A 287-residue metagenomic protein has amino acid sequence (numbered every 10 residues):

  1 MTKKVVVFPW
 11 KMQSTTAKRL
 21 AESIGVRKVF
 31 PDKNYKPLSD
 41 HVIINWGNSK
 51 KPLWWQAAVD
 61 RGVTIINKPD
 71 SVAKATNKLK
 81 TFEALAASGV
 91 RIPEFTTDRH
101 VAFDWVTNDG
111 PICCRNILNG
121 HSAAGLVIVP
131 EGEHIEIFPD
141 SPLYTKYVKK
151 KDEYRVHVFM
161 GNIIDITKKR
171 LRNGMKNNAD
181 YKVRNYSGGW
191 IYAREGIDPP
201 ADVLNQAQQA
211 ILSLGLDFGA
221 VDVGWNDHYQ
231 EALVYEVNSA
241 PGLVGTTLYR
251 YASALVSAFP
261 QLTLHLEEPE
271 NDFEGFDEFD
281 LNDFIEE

Functional and structural regions predicted by a protein language model:
T2-S14, K18, D32-L38, A57-D165 (+3 more regions): Active-site nucleotide/adenylate-binding loops and adjacent lid/helix of ATP-dependent enzymes
T16-K28: A short, Lys/Arg-enriched amphipathic alpha-helix followed by its capping loop at the start of a domain
H41-V42, L233: Structural motif
V42-N48: Aromatic- and Gly/Pro-rich donor/ligand-binding loops that form nucleotide- or phosphate-bearing donor binding pockets
N48-K50, I117-N119, A240: Short glycine-rich anion-binding loops that position phosphate/pyrophosphate groups of nucleotides and phosphorylated
C114, T145, V221-V223, Y235: Active-site flanking residues adjacent to catalytic metal/cofactor-binding acidic residues
Y147-Y186, L204-G219, W225-Y229, S239-G245: Phosphate-binding core of ATP-grasp and ATP-grasp-like enzymes
D198, L212-F218, W225-E287: C-terminal active-site "lid" helix and adjoining low-complexity regulatory extension at the edge of ATP-using catalytic
